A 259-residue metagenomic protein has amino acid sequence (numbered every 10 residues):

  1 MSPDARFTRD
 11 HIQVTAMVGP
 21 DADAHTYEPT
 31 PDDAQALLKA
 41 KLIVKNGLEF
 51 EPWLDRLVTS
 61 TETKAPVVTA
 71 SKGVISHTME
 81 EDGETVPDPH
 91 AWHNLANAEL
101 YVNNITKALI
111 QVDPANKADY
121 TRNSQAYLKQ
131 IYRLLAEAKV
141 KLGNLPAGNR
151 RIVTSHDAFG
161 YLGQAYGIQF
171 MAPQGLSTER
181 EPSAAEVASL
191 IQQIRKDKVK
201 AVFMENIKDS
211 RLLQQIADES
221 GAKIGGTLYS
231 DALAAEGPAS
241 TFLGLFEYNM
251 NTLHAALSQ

Functional and structural regions predicted by a protein language model:
M1-Q259: Extracytoplasmic metal-acquisition and chelation regions
